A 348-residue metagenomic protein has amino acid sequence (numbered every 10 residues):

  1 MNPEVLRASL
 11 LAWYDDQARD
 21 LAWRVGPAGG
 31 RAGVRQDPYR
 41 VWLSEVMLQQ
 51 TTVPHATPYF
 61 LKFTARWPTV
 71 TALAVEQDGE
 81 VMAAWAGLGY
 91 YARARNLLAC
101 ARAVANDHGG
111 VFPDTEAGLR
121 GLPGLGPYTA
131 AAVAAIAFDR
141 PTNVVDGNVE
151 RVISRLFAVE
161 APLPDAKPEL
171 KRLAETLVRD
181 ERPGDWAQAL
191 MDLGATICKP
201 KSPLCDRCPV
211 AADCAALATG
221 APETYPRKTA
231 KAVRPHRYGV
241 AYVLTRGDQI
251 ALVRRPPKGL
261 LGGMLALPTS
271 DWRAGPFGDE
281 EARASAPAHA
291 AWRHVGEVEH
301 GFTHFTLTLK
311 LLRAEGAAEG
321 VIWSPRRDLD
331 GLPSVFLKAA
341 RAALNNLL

Functional and structural regions predicted by a protein language model:
M1-G26, D192-L348: Intrinsically disordered, low-complexity, charged terminal extensions of DNA damage-control enzymes
N2, A8-S9, W13-E223, H236: Catalytic cores of DNA base-excision repair glycosylases
